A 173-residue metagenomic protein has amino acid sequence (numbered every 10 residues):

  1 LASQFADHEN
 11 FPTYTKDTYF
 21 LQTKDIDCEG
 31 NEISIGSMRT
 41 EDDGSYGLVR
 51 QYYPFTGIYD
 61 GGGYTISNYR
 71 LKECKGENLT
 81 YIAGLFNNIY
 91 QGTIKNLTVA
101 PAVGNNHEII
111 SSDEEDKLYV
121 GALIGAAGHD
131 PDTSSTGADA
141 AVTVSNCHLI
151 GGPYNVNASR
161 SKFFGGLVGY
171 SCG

Functional and structural regions predicted by a protein language model:
L1-G173: Surface-exposed repetitive/solenoidal architectures
